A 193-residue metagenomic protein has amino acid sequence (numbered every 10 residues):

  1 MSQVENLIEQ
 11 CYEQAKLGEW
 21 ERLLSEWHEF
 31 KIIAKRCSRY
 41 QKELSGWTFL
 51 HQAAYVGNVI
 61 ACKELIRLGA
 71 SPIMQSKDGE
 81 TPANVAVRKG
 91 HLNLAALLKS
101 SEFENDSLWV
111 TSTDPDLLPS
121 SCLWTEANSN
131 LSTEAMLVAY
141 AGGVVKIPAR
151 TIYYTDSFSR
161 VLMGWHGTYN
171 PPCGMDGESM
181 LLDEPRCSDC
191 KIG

Functional and structural regions predicted by a protein language model:
M1-I8, L17-S45, I60, A70-K77 (+1 more regions): Ankyrin repeat arrays, specifically the small/polar loop and inter-repeat linker segments at the C-terminal end of each
I8-E13, W47-H51, E80-N84: Ankyrin repeat (ANK) core detector
E13-W20, Q52-N58, V85-H91: Ankyrin repeat A-helix N-terminal signature
